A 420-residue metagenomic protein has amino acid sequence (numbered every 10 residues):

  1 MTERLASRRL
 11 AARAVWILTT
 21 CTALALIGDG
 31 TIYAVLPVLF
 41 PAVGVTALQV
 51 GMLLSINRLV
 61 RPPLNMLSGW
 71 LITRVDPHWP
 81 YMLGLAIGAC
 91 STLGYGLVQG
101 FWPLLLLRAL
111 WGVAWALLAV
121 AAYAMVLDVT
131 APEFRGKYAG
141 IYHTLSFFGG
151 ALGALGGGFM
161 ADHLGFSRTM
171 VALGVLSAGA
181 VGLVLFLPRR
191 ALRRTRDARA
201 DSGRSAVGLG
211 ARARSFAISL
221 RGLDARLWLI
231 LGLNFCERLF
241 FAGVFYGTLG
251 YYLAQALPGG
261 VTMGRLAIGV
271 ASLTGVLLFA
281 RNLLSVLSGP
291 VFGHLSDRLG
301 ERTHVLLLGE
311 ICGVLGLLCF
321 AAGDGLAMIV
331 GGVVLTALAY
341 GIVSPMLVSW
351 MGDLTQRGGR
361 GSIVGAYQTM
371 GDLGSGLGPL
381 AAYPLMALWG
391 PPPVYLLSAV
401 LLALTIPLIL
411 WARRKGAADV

Functional and structural regions predicted by a protein language model:
V35-A47, G247-A271: Short amphipathic helix-loop junctions that connect adjacent transmembrane helices in Major Facilitator Superfamily/SLC
R58-M66, G150-A151, N282-P290, S375-G376: Residue-level signature of mid-helix packing/kink "hotspots" within the transmembrane helices of 12-pass Major
L64-D76, L287-G300, M386: Helix-to-loop junctions at the C-terminal end of transmembrane segments in multipass secondary transporters
D76, L97-W102, G300, A322-D324: Helix-breaking motifs and short loop linkers at transmembrane-helix boundaries and internal kinks in secondary membrane
W79-L93, G174, H304-L318: Structural signature of the two symmetry-related core transmembrane helices
W102-L110, A327-L335: Paired small-residue
A109-S146: Cytoplasmic helix-loop-helix junction between adjacent transmembrane helices in 12-TM secondary transporters
T169-F186, Y395-L410: Symmetry-related core transmembrane helices of the 12-TM Major Facilitator Superfamily/SLC fold
